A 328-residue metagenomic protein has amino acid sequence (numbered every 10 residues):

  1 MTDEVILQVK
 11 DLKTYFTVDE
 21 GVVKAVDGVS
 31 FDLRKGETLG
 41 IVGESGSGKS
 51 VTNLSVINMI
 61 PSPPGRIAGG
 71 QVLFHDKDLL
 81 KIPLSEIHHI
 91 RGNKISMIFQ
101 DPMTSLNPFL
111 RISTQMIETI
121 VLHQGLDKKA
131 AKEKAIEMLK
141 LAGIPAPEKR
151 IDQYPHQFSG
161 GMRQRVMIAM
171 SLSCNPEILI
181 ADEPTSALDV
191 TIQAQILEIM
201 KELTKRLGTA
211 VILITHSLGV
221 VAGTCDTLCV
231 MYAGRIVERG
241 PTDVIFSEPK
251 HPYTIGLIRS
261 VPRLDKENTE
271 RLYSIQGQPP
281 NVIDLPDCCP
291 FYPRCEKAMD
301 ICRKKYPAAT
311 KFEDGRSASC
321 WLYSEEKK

Functional and structural regions predicted by a protein language model:
D3-V5, P145-K149, R239-K328: Short catalytic/signature loops enriched in Gly
E44, I180, P184, L188 (+1 more regions): P-loop NTP-binding/switch modules centered on Walker-like glycine-rich loops
G65, L79-S96, L122, V244-P249 (+1 more regions): ABC ATPase NBD coupling module
I67-D78: Conserved ABC transporter NBD signature motif
M116, I168, I192, I196: Hydrophobic anchor residue at the start of the ABC signature
S173-E177: A short, proline-enriched helix->beta-strand linker immediately N-terminal to the Walker B motif in ABC-type P-loop
